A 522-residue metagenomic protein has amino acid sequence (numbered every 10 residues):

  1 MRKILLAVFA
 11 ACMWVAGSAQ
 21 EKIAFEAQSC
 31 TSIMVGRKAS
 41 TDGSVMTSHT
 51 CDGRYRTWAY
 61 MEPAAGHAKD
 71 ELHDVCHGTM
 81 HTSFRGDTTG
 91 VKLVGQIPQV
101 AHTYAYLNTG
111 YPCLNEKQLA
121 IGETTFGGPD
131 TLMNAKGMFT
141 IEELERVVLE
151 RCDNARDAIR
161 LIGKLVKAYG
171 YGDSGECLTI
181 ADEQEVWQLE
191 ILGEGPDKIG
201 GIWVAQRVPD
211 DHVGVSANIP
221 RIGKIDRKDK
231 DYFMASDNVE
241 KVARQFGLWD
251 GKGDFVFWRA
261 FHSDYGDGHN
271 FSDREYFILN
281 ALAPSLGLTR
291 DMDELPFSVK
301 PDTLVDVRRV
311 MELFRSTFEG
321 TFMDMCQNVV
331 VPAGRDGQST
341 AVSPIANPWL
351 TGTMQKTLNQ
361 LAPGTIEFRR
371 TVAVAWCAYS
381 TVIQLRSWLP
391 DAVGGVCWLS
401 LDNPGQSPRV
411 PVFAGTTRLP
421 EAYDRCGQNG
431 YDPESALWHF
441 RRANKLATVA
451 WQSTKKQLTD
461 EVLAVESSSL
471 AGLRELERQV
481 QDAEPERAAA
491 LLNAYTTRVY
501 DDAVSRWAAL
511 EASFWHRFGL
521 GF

Functional and structural regions predicted by a protein language model:
M1-I4: Positively charged n-region of N-terminal signal peptides that target proteins for export
L6-S18: Hydrophobic h-region of N-terminal signal peptides that target proteins for export in Gram-negative bacteria
E21-I141, L161-M311: A contiguous strand-loop segment
E145-R151: Short, well-ordered beta-strand elements within core beta-sheets of diverse protein domains
R244-W388, A392: Glycine-rich, aromatic-lined ligand/substrate-binding cores of catalytic and carbohydrate-binding domains
P344-R478: Substrate-recognition/cap regions that form aromatic- and gly/pro-loop-enriched pockets for small-molecule ligands
T459-F522: Histidine-centered catalytic/metal-binding microenvironments
